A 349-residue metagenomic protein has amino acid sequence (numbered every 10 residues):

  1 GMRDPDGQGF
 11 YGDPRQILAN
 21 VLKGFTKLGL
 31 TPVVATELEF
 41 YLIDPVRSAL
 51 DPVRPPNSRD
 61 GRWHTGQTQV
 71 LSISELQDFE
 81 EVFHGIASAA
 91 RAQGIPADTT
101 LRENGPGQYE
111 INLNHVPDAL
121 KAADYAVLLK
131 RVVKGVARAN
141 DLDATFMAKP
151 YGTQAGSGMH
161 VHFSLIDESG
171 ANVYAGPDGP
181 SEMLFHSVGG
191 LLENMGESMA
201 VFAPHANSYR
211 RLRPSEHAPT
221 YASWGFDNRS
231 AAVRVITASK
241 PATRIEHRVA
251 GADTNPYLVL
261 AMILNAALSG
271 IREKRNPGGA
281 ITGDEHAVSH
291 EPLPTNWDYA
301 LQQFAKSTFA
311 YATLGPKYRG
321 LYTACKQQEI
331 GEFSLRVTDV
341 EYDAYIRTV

Functional and structural regions predicted by a protein language model:
G1-V349: Glycine-rich, acidic/polar active-site loops that bind/position phosphate-bearing ligands
